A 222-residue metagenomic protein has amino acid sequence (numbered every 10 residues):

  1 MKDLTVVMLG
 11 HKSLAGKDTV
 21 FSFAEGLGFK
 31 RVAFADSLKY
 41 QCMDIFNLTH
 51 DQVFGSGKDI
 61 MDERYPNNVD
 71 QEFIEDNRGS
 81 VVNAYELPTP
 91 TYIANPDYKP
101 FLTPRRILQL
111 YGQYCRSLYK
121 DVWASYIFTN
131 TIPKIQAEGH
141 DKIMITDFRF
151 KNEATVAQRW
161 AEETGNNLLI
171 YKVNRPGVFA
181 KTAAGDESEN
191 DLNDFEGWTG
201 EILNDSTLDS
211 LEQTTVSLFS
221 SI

Functional and structural regions predicted by a protein language model:
M1-L4: Phosphate-binding P-loop
V7-L9, I145: Hydrophobic anchor at the beta1->P-loop junction of P-loop NTPases
G10-S13, D121-V122, Y126-I132, V156-W160 (+1 more regions): Small-molecule kinase domains that catalyze NTP-dependent phosphoryl transfer to phosphate-bearing small molecules
K17-D18: Walker A/P-loop
E25-V32: Post-Walker A helix-loop "phosphate-sensing" segment adjacent to the P-loop in P-loop NTPases
D36-H140: ATP-dependent small-molecule kinase phosphotransfer cores that center on conserved nucleotide phosphate-binding segments
K134-I143, A161-L168: Glycine-rich phosphate-binding loop signature in dinucleotide/nucleotide-binding domains
D147-F150: Short, well-ordered beta-to-alpha junction loops that form the rim of enzyme active sites and present histidine/acidic
